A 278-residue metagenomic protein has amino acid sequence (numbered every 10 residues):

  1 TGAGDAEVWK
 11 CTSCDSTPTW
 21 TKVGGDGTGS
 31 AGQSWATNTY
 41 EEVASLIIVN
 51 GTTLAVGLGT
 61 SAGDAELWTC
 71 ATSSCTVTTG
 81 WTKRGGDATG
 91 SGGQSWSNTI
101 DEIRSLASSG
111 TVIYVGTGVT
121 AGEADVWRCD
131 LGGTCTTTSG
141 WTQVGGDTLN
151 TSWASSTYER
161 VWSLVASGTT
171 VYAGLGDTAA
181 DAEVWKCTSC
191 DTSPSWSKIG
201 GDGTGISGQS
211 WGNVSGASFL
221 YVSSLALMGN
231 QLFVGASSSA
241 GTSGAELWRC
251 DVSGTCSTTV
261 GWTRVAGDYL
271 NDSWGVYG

Functional and structural regions predicted by a protein language model:
T1-E42, V49, A62-E102, S108 (+6 more regions): Trp- and S/T/G-rich repeat-edge/linker motifs of beta-rich repeat architectures
G51-V56, G110-V115, T169-A173, L227-G235: Entry beta-strands of beta-propeller and related beta-repeat scaffolds
G59, G118-V119, G176: Beta-strand C-termini and the immediately following turn/loop, strongest in propeller blades
